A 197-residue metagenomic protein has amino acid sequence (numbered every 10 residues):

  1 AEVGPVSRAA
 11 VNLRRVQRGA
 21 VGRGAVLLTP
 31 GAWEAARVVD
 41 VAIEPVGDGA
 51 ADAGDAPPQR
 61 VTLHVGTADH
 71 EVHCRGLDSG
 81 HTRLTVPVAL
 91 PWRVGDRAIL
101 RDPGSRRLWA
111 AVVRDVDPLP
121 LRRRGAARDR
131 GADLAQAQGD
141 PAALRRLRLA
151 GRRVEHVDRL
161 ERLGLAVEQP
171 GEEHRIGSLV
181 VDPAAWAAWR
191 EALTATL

Functional and structural regions predicted by a protein language model:
V3, R14-L197: C-terminal effector modules of nucleic-acid-centric enzymes and ribosome-associated factors
P5-A9: Membrane-interface junctions of multi-pass transporters
